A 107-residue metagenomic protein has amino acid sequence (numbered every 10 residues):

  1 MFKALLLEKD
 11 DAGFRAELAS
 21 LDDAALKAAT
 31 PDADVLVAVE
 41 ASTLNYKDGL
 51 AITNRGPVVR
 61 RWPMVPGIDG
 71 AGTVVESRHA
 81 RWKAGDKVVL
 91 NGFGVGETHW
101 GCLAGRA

Functional and structural regions predicted by a protein language model:
M1-L5, V35: Short structural boundary motif marking the start of a folded domain
E8-A12, S42-L44: Short polar catalytic/cofactor-binding loops
G13-A25, R55: Short glycine/threonine/proline-enriched tight-turn/helix- or strand-capping micro-motif at secondary-structure
A16-L18, A71-T73, R106: Conserved hydrophobic/aromatic beta-strand scaffold that supports enzyme active sites
L26-L44, R55-V95, W100-G101: Glycine-rich beta-strand-centered segment in the early N-terminal region that forms part of a ligand/cofactor-binding
K47-T53: Cytochrome P450 core scaffold surrounding the K-helix E-X-X-R motif and the conserved "meander" helix-loop region
G101-A107: Short, compositionally biased
